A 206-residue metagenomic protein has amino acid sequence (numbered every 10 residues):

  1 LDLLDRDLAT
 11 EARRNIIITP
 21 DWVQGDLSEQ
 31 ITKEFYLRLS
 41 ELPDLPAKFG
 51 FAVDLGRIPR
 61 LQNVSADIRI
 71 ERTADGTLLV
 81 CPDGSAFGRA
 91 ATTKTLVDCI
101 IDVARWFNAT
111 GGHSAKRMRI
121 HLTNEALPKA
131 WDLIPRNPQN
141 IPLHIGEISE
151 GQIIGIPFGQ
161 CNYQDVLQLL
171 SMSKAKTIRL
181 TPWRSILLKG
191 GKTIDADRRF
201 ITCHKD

Functional and structural regions predicted by a protein language model:
L1-D98, D102, Q152-D206: Small-residue-enriched alpha-helical segments and adjacent helix-cap loops that form tight helix-helix packing
D26, L37-S40, G112-L122, A130: Alpha/propeptide regions of enzymes that mature by internal proteolysis
L45-P46, N108-E125, P135-I141, A175-W183 (+1 more regions): Flexible, glycine/charged-enriched surface loops at secondary-structure junctions
A126-K129, D195: Anionic-ligand-binding alpha/beta catalytic cores of soluble enzymes and soluble regulatory domains that recognize
D132-G159: Accessory "access/gating" subregions that flank catalytic or transport cores
